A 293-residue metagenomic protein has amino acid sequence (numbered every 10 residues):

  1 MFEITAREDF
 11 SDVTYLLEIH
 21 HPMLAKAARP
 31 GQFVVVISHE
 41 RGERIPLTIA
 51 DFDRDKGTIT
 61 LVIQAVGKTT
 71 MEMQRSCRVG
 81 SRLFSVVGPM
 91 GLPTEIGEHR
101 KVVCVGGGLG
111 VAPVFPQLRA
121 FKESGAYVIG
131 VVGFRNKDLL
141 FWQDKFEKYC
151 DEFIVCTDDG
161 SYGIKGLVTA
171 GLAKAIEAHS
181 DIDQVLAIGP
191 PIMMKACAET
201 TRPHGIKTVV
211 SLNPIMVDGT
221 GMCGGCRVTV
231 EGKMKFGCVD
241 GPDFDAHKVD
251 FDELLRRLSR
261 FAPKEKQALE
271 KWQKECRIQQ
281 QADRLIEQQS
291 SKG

Functional and structural regions predicted by a protein language model:
M1-V79: Ferredoxin-reductase
M23, E40, R135-N136, P214-M216 (+1 more regions): Glycine-rich beta-alpha junction loops
F33, S81-L83, G225: Residue-level marker of beta-strand positions
V36, F84-V86, V228: A generic structural signal for residues embedded in beta-strands
G42-D51, M90-R100, C238: Short, Lys/Arg- and Gly-enriched loop/turn segments at beta-strand edges
M71-V217: FNR/FR-type flavoprotein reductase catalytic core
P113, P191-I192, N213-D243, K274-I278: Local cysteine-cluster metal-coordination motifs and their immediate loop/turn environment, predominantly Fe-S cluster
F236-D240, F244-G293: Short Fe-S-cluster ligation motifs
